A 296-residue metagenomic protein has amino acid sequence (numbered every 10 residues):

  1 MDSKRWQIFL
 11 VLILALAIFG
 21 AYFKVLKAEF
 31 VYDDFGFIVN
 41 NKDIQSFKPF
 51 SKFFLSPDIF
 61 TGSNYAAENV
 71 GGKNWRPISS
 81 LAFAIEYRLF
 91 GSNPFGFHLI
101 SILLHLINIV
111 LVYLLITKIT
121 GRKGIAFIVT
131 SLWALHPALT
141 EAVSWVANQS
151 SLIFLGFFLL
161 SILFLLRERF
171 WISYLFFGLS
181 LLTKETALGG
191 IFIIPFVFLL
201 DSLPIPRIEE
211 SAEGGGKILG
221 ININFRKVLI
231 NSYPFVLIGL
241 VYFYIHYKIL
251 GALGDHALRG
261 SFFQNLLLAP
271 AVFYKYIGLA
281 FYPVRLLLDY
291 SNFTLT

Functional and structural regions predicted by a protein language model:
M1-T296: Polytopic membrane enzymes that build or remodel cell-surface glycoconjugates and lipids
